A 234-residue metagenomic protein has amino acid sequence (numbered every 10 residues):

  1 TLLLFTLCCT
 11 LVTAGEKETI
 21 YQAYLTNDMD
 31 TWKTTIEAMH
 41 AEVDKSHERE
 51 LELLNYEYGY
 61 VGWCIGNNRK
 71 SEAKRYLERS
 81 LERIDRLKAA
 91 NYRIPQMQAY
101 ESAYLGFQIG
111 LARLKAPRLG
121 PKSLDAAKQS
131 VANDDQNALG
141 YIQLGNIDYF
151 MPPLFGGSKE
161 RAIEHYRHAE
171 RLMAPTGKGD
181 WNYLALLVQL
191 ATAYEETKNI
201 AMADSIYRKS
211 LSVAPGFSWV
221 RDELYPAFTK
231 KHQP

Functional and structural regions predicted by a protein language model:
T1-T10: Bacterial N-terminal signal peptides
G15-I20, K45-G66, Y92-L111, Q136-P152 (+1 more regions): Amphipathic alpha-helical repeat scaffolds of TPR domains
W32-T35, A73, S80, S123 (+2 more regions): Single-residue signature of alpha-solenoid repeat helices
I36-M39, L77, I84, A127 (+3 more regions): Hydrophobic/aromatic packing residues within the alpha-helices of TPR/SEL1-like helical repeat arrays
M39-E42, L87, Q129-S130, A169 (+2 more regions): Canonical positions in the second alpha-helix
H47-E48, A138-L139, E170-D180, V213-Y225: Boundary/linker segments of alpha-helical solenoid repeat arrays
K178-A193, S218-P234: TPR/TPR-like alpha-solenoid helical repeat scaffolds
